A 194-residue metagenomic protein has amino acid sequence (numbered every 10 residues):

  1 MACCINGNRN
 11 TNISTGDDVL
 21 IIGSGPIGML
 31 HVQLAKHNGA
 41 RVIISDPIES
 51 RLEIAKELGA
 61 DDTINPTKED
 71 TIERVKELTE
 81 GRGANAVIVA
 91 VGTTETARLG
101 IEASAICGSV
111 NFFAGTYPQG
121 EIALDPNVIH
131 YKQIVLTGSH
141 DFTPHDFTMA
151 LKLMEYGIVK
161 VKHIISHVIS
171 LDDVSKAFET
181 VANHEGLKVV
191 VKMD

Functional and structural regions predicted by a protein language model:
M1-C4, I72, A84, A97 (+1 more regions): A general structural signal for well-ordered alpha-helical segments in protein cores
M1-E69: Mid-domain Rossmann-like dinucleotide-binding core that forms the NAD(H)/NADP(H) cofactor-binding site
C4, V19-I21, A35, V42-I44 (+9 more regions): Hydrophobic packing within well-folded, soluble alpha/beta domains
T11-I13, E53, L58-Q133, S175: Glycine-rich cofactor phosphate-binding loops and adjacent beta1-alpha1 units of small-molecule cofactor enzyme domains
D17, G108-S109, L187: Glycine-centered, small-residue-biased loops immediately flanking beta-strands in adenine/cofactor-binding cores
I44, F112, L136-G138: Hydrophobic residues in well-ordered beta-strands that form the structural core
I48, T116, F142: Residues in the short beta-alpha loop(s) of Rossmann-like NAD(P)-binding domains
R98-E102, P144-D194: C-terminal hydrophobic helical "lid"/dimerization subdomain of Rossmann-like NAD(P)H-dependent oxidoreductases
